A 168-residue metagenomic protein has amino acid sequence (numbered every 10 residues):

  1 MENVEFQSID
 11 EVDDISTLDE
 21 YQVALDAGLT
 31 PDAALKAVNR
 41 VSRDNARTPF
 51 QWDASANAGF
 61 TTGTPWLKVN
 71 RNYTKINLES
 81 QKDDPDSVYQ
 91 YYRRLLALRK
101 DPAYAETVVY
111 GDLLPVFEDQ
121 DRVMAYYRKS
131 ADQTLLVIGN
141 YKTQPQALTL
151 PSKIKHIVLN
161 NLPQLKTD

Functional and structural regions predicted by a protein language model:
M1-L135, Y141-Q146: Loop/helix patches that line or flank the sugar-binding groove of alpha-linked glycan CAZymes
Y141-D168: C-terminal beta-sandwich/jelly-roll accessory domains of carbohydrate-active enzymes
